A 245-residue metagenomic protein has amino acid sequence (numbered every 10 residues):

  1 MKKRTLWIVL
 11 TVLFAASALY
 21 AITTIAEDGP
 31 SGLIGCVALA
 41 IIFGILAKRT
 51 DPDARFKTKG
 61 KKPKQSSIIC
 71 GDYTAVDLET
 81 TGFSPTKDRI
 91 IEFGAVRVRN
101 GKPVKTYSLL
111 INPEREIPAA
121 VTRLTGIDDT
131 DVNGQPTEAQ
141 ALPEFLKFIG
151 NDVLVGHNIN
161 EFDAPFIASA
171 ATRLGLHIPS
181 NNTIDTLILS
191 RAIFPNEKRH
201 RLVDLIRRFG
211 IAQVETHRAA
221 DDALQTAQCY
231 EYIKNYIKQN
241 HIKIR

Functional and structural regions predicted by a protein language model:
M1-L6: Membrane-interface extramembranous regions at the lipid-water interface
W7, L13-F14, T24-P30, C36 (+1 more regions): N-terminal accessory regions of nucleic-acid-interacting proteins
A16-L19: Non-catalytic terminal extensions of ATP-dependent helicases
D53-S66, R208, A227-R245: Acidic two-metal-ion nuclease catalytic site recognized across multiple nuclease folds, prominently DnaQ/RNase D-T
K57-N181, P195-H217: Conserved non-catalytic scaffold segment of RNase H-like nuclease domains
S180-S190: A short, structured active-site edge motif that brings together acidic residues
D222: Conserved catalytic/binding loops enriched for acidic/polar residues
